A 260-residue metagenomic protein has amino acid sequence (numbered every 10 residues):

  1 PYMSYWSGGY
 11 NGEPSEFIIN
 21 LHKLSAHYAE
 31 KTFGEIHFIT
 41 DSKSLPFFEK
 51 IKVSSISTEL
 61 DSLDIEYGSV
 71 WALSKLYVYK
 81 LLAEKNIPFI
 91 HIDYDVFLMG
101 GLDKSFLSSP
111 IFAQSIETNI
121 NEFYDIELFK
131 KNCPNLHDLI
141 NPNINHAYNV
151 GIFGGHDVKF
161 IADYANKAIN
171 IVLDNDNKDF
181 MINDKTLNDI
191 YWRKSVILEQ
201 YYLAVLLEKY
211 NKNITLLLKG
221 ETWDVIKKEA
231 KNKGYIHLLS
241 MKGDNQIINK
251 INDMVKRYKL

Functional and structural regions predicted by a protein language model:
P1-L63, H237-L260: N-terminal anchoring/stem segment of glycosyltransferases
F17-S25, S62-I92, Y202: A conserved donor-nucleotide-binding helix/loop in the catalytic core of Leloir-type glycosyltransferases
E35-I39, I90, T215: A structural signal for isolated positions on well-ordered beta-strands in alpha/beta enzyme cores
I39-P46, Y94-G101, G220-T222: Short, polar loop motifs at secondary-structure junctions
L63-V70, I120-L128, N249-K250: Short, charged, surface-exposed secondary-structure boundary motifs
L76-E122: GT-A fold catalytic core of metal-dependent nucleotide-sugar glycosyltransferases, centered on the diacidic
K104-D176: Conserved catalytic core of nucleotide-sugar-dependent glycosyltransferases
N143-K242: Catalytic core and acceptor-binding pocket of nucleotide-sugar-dependent glycosyltransferases
